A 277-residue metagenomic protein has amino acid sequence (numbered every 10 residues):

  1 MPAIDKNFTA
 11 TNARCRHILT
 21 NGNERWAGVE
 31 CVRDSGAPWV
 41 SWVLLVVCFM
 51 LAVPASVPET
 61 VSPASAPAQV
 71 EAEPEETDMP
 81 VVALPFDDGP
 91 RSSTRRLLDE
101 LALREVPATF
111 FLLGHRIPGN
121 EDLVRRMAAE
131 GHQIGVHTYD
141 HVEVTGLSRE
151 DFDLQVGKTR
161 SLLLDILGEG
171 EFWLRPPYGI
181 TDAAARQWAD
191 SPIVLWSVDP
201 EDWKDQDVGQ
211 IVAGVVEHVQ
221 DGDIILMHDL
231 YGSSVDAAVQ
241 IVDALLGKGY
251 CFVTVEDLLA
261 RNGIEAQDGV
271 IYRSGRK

Functional and structural regions predicted by a protein language model:
M1-L84, D99-T109, Q220-K277: Terminal accessory/targeting
T11, L45, A52, L113-G114 (+7 more regions): Generic signature of intrinsically disordered, low-complexity segments enriched in small/polar residues
S62, A66-K158, L162, E169-G170: Active-site beta->alpha N-cap acidic-glycine motif
R96, P118, V142-I271: Catalytic domains of cell-wall/extracellular-matrix polysaccharide-remodeling enzymes, centered on de-N-acetylation
